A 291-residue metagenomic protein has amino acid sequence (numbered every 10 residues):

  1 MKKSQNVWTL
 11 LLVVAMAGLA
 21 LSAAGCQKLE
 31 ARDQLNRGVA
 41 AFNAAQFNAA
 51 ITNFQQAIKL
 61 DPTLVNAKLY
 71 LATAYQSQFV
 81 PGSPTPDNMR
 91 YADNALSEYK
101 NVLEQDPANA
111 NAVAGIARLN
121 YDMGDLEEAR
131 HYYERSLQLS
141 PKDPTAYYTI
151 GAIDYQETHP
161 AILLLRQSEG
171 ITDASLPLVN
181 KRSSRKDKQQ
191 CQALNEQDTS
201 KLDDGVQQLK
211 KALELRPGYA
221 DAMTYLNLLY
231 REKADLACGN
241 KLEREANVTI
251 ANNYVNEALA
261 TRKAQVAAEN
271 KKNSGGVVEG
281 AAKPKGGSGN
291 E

Functional and structural regions predicted by a protein language model:
L11-S22: Bacterial N-terminal signal peptides
G25-L29: Bacterial signal peptide processing site
A31, N48, Q76-N101, D122 (+3 more regions): Short coil/linker segments at helix-helix boundaries
R32-Q78: Post-signal peptide N-terminal segment of mature Sec-exported envelope proteins
